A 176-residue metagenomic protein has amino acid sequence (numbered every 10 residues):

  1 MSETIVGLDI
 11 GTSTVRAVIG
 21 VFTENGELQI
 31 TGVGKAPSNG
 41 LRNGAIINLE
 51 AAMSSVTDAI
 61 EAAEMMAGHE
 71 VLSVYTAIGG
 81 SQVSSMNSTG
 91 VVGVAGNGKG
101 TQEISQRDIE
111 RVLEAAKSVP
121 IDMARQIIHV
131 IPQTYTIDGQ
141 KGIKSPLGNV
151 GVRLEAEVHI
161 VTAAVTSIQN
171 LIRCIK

Functional and structural regions predicted by a protein language model:
M1-T14, V18-K176: Nucleotide/phosphate-binding catalytic cleft detector across ATP-hydrolyzing and phosphate-transferring enzymes
